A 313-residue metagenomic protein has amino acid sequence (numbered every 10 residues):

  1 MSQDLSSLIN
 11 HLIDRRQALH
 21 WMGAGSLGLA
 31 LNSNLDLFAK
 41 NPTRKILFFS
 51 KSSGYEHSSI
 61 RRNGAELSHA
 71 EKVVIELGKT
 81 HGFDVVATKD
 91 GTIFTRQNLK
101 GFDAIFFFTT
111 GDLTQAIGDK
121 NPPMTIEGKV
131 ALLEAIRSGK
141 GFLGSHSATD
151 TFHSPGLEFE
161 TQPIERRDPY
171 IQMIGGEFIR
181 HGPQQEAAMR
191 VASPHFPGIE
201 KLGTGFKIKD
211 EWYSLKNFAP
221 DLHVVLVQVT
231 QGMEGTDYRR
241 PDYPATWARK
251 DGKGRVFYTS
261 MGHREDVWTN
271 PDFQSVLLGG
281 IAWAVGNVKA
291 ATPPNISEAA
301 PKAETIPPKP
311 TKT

Functional and structural regions predicted by a protein language model:
M1-D14: N-terminal secretory signal peptides
L12, F38-G101, N295-K312: Aromatic-Pro/Gly-enriched surface loop or interdomain linker that acts as a lid/target-recognition segment
D14-G23, L29-L31: N-terminal export leaders
N41, D168, Q172, G176-G252: Catalytic beta-strand/loop cores that center a nucleophilic Ser/Cys/Thr and support acyl-enzyme chemistry
P42-T43, A70, T80, M233-Y243 (+1 more regions): Extracellular ligand-binding/catalytic regions of CAZymes and related secreted enzymes and adhesion modules
L47-S50, V86-A87, A104-T109, G141-S145 (+2 more regions): Structural recognition of the beta-strand scaffold that forms the well-ordered cores of secreted hydrolase catalytic
S52-Y55, G91-F94, G111-T114, F142 (+3 more regions): Solvent-exposed loop/turn segments at secondary-structure junctions within structured extracellular/periplasmic domains
D112-K201: A glycine-rich, often tryptophan-bearing local segment used as a flexible ligand/cofactor-contacting loop or short
